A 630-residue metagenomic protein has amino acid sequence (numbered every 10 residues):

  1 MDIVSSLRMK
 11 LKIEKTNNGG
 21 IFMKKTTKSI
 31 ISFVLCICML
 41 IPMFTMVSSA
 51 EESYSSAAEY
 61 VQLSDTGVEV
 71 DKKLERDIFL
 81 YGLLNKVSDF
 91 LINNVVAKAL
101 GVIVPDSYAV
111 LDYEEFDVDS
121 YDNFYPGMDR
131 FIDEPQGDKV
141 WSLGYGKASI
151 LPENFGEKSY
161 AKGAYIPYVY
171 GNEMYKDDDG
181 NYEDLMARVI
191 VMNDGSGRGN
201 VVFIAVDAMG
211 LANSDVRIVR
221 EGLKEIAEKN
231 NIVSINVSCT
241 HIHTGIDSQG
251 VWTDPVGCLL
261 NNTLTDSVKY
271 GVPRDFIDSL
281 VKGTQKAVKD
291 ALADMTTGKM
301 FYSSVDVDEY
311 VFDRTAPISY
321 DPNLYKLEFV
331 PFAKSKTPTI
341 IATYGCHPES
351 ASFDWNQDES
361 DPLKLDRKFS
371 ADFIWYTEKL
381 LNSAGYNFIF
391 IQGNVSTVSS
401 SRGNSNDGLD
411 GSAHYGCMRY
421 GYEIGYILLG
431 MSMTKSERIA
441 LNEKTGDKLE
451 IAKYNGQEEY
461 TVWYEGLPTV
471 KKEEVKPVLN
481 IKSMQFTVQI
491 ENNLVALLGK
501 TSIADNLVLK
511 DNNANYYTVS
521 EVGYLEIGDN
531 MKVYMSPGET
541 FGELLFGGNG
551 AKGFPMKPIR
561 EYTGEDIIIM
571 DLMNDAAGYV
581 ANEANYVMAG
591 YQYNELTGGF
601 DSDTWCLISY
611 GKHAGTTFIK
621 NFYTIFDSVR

Functional and structural regions predicted by a protein language model:
M1-F22: Short, Lys/Arg-enriched N-terminal segments with co-localized hydrophobic residues within the first ~10-30 amino acids
E14-N17, F33, A212: Composition-driven detection of intrinsically disordered, low-complexity segments
K24-V34: Bacterial N-terminal signal peptides that target proteins for export
V34-P42: Bacterial N-terminal signal peptides
I41-A57: Sec-dependent signal peptide cleavage junction
S56-S238, I242-R419, S432, L441-R630: Conserved beta-alpha junction segments in alpha/beta enzyme cores
A287, G425-L428: Mature extracellular catalytic domain of secreted serine hydrolases with alpha/beta-hydrolase catalytic cores
